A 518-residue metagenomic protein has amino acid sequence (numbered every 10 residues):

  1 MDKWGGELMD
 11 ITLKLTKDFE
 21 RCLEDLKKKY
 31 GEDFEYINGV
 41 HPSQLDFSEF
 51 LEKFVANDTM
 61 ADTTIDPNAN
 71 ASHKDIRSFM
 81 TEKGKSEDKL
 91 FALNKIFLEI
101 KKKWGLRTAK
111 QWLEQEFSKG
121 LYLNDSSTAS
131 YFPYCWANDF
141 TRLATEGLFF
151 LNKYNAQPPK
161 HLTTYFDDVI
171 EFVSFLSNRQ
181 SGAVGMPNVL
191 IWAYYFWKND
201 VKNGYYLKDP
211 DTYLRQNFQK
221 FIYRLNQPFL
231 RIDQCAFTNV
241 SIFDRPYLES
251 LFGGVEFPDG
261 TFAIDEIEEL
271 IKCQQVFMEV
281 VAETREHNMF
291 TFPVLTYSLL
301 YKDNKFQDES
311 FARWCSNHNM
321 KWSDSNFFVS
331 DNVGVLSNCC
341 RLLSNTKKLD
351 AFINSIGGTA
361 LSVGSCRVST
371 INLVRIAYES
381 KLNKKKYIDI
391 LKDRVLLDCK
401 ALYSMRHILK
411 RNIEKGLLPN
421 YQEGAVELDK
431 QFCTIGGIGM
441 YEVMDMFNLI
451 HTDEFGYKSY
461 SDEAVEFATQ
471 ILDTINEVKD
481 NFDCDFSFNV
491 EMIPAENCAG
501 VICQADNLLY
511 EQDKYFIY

Functional and structural regions predicted by a protein language model:
W4-D429, I450, G456-Y518: Conserved catalytic cores of very large enzyme subunits
I191, C433-M446: Contiguous, well-ordered alpha-helical segments that form the cores/surfaces of helical PPI scaffolds
